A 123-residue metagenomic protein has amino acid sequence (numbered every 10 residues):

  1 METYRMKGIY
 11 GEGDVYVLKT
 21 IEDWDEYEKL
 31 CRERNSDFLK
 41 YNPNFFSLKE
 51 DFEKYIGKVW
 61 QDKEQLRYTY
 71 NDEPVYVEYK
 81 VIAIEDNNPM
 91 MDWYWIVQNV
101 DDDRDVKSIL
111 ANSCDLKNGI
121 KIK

Functional and structural regions predicted by a protein language model:
E2-Y4: Short, intrinsically disordered N-terminal pre-domain segments
M6-L116: Acidic, low-complexity, intrinsically disordered interaction modules
N118-K123: Mixed-charge, Lys/Arg-enriched low-complexity segments
